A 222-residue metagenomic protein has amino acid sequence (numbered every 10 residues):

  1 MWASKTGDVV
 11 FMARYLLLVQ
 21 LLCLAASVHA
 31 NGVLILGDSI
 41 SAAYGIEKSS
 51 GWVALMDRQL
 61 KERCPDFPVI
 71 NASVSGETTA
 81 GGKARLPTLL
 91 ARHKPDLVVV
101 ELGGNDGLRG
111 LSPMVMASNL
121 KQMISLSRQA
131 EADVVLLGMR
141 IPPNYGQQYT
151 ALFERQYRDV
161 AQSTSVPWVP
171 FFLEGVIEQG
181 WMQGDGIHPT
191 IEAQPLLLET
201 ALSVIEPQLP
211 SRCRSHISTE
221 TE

Functional and structural regions predicted by a protein language model:
W2-L17: Bacterial N-terminal signal peptides that target proteins for export
Q20, G37-D38, E192: Membrane-interface segments of envelope glycosyltransferases acting on lipid-linked substrates or membrane lipids
H29-S75, R85-K94: Serine-esterase "nucleophile elbow" of acetyl-processing enzymes
G45, I70-T78, G107-L111, G186: Acidic/histidine-rich helix-loop elements that form or flank divalent-metal/phosphate-binding sites at the catalytic
K83-E222: Alpha-helical cap/lid subdomain in secreted, periplasmic, or secretory-pathway luminal O-acyl-processing enzymes
